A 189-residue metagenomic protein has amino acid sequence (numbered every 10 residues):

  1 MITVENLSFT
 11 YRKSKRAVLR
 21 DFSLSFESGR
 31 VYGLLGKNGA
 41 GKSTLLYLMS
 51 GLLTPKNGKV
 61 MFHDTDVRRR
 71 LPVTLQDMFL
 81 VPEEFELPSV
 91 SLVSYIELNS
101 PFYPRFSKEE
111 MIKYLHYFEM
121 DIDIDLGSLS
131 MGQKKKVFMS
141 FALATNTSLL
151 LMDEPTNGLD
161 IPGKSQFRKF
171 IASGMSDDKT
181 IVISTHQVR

Functional and structural regions predicted by a protein language model:
M1-V4, S8-D21, S28: A short, flexible loop at the N-terminus of ABC-type nucleotide-binding domains that lies
Y32-K37: The feature captures the beta-strand-to-loop junction immediately N-terminal to the Walker
S50: Helix-to-loop junction immediately C-terminal to a conserved catalytic motif
G58-R69, V73-T74: Conserved ABC transporter NBD signature motif
L80-V137: ABC-family P-loop ATPase nucleotide-binding domains
L150-E154, L159: Catalytic Walker B motif of ABC-type/P-loop ATPase nucleotide-binding domains
K164-D177: Helical segment within the ABC ATPase nucleotide-binding domain
